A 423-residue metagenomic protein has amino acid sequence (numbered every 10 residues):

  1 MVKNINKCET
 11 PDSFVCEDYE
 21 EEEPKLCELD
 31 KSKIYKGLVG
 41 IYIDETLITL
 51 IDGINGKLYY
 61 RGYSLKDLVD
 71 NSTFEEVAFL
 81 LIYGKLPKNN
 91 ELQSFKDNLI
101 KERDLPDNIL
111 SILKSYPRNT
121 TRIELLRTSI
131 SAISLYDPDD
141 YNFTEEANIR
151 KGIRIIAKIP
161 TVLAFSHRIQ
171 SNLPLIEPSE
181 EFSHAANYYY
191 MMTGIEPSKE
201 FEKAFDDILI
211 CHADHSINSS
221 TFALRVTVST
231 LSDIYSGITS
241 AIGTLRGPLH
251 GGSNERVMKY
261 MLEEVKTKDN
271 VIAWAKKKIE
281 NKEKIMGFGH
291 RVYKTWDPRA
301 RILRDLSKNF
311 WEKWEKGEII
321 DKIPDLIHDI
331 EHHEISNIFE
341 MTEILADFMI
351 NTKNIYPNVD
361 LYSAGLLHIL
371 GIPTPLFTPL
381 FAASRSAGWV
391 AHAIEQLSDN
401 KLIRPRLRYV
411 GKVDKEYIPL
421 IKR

Functional and structural regions predicted by a protein language model:
V2-R423: Non-transmembrane, aqueous-exposed alpha-helical and coiled segments at domain scale
